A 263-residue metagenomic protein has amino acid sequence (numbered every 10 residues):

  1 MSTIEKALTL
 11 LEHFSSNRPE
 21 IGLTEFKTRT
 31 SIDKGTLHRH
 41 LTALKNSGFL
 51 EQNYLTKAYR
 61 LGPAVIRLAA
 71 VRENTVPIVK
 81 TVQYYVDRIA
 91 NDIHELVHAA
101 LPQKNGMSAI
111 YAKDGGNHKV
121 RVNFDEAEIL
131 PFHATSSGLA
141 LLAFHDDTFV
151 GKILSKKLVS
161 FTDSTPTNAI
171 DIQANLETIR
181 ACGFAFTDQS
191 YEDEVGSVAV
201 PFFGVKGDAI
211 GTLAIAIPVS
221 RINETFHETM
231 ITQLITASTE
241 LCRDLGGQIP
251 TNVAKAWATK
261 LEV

Functional and structural regions predicted by a protein language model:
M1-T75, V79-K80, D87, T239-D244 (+1 more regions): N-terminal helix-turn-helix
T56-K156: Amphipathic alpha-helical effector-binding/dimerization core of metabolite-sensing transcriptional regulators
T81-I89, L154-A199, D244: Short, basic/aromatic recognition patches
A112, V120-D125, F184, K255-V263: C-terminal regulatory/oligomerization modules of transcriptional regulators
A169, D193-E194, G211-V263: Juxtadomain coupling helices with adjacent low-complexity linkers
F202-V205: Sensor-regulatory modules in signal-transduction proteins
